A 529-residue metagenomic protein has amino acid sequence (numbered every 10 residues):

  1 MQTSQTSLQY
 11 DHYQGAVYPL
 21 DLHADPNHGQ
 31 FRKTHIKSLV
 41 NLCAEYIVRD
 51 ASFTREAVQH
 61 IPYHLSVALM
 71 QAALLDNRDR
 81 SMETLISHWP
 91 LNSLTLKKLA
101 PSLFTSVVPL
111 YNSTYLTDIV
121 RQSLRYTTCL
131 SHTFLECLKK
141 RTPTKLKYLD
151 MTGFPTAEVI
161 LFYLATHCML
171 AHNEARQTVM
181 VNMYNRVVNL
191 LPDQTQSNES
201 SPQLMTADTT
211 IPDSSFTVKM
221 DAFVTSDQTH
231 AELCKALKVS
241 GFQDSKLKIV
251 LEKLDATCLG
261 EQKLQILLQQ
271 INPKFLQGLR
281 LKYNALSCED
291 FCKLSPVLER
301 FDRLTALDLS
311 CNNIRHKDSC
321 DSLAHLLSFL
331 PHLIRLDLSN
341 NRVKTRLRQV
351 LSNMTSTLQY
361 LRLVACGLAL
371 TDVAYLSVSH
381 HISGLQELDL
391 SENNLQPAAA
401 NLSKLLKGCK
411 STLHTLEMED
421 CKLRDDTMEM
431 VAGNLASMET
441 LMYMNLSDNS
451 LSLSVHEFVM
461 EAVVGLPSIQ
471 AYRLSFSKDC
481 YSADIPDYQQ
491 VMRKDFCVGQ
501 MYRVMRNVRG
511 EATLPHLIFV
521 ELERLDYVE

Functional and structural regions predicted by a protein language model:
M1-L22, P26-G29, C409, L413-H414 (+3 more regions): C-terminal capping region of solenoid repeat domains
Q2-C258: Cullin-RING E3 adaptor/co-adaptor recruitment helices
E45, R49, Q71, L75 (+21 more regions): Positions within ordered alpha-helical repeat solenoids
R49-D50, Y63, L75-R78, S131 (+11 more regions): Short, solvent-exposed loop/turn at the beta-strand->alpha-helix junction within individual leucine-rich repeat
F53-V58, D76, R80-T84, L96 (+15 more regions): Short, flexible/disordered secondary-structure transition segments
L94, L149, L247-L254, Q277-L281 (+7 more regions): Conserved hydrophobic beta-strand positions in leucine-rich repeat
L164-H167, A236-S240, L264-N272, F291-F301 (+7 more regions): A structural signal for leucine-rich repeat
C288-D290, L307, H316, N340 (+8 more regions): Internal alpha-helical scaffold/solenoid segments in large eukaryotic proteins
